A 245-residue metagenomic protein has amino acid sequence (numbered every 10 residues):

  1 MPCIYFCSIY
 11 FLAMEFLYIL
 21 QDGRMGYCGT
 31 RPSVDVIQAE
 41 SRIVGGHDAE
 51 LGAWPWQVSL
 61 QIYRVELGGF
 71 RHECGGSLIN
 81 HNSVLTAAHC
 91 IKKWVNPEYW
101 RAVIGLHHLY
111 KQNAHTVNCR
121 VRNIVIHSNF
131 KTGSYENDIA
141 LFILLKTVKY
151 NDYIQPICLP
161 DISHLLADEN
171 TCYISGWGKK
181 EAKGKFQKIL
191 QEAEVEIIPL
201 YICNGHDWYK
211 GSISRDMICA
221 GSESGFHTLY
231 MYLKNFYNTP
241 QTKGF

Functional and structural regions predicted by a protein language model:
M1-L85, L106, L233-F236, P240-F245: Protease-domain processing segments flanking chymotrypsin-fold serine proteases, especially trypsin-like
T30, I37, R42, L60-Y63 (+4 more regions): Conserved H-D interstitial segment of serine endopeptidase catalytic domains
V34-I43, Q57-G68, D161, N170-F245: Extracellular trypsin-like serine protease catalytic domains
D48, K111-T116, G133-E136, N151 (+2 more regions): Gly/Ser-enriched beta-turn/beta-hairpin loop segments
D48-A53, L78, W94-N96, T132-Y135 (+3 more regions): Extracellular/periplasmic catalytic domains that process cell-envelope and extracellular macromolecules
V84-A88, E136-D161, I189-L190: Conserved active-site neighborhood of the chymotrypsin/trypsin-like protease fold
N113, I126-K131, T147-Q187: Active-site substrate-binding loop(s) of clan PA
